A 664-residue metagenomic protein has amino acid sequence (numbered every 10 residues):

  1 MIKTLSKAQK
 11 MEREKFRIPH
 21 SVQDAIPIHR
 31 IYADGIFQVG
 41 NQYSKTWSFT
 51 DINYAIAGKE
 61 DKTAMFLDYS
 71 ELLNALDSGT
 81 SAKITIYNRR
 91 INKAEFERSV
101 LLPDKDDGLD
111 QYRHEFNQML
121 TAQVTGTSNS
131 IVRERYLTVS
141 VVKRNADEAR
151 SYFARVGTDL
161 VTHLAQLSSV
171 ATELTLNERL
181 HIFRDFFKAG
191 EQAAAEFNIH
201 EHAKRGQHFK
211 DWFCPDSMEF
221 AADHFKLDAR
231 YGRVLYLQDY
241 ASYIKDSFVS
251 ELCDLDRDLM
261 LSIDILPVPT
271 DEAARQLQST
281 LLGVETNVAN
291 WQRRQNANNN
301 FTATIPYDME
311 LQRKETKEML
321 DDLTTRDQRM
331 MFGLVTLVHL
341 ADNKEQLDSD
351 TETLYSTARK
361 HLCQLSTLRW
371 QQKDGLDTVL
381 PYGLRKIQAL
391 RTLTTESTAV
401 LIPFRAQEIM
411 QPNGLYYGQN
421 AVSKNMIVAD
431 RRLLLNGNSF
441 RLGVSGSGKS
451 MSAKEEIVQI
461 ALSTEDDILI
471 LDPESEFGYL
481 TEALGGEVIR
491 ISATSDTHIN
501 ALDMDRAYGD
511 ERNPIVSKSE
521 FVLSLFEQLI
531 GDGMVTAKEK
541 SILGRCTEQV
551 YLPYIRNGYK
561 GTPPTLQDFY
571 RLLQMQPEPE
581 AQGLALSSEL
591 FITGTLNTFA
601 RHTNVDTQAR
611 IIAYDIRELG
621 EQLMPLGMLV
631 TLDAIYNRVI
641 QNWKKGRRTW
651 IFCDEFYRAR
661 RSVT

Functional and structural regions predicted by a protein language model:
M1-F404: Extended, folded cores of ATP/NTP-driven motor/assembly subunits in large transport and secretion machines
I52, K59-D77, R89, R275 (+5 more regions): P-loop NTPase motor domains
L433, S445: The conserved Walker
N436: Short coil/loop residues immediately preceding or within conserved phosphate-binding loops of NTP-utilizing enzyme
R441: Hydrophobic anchor at the beta1->P-loop junction of P-loop NTPases
S447-N500: Walker A/P-loop NTP-binding active-site region of P-loop NTPases, recognizing the glycine-rich GxxxxGKT/S
